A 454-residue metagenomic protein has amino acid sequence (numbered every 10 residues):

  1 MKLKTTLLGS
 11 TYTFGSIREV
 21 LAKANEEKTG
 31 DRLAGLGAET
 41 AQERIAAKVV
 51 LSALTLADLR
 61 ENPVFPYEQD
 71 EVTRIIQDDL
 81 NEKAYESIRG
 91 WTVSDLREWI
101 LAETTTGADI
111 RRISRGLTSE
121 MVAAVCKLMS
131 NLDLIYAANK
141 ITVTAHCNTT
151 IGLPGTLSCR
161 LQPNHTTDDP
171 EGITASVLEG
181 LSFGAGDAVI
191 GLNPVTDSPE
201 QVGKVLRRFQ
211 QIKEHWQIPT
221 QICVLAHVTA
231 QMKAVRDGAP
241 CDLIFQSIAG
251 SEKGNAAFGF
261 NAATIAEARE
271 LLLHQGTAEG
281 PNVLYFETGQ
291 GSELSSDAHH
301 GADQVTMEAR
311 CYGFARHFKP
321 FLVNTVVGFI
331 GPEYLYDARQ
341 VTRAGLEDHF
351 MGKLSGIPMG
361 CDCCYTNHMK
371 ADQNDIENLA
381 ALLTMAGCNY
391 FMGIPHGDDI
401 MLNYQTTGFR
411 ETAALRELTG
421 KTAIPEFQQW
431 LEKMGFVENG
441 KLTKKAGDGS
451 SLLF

Functional and structural regions predicted by a protein language model:
M1-T142: Long, compositionally biased, glycine/small-hydrophobic-enriched stretches that function as flexible linkers, tethers
V64-V72, I141-H165, V283-S296, M359-C361: N-terminal small/glycine-rich loop or linker at the start of catalytic domains across soluble metabolic enzymes
A84, L157-G172, L294-Q304, Y365-N374: Active-site mouth loops of central-metabolism enzymes
I113-T118, V122-S130, V189-R207, T325-R339 (+1 more regions): Glycine-rich, proline-tolerant flexible connector loops at the mouths of alpha/beta enzymes
D133-I141, A145-H146, L153-C159, P199-H227 (+4 more regions): Alpha-helix-loop-beta-strand connector modules within alpha/beta enzyme cores
G155-N164, A188-I190, I218-A226, L243-Q246 (+4 more regions): Hydrophobic faces of well-ordered beta-strands that scaffold small-molecule active sites in alpha/beta enzyme cores
G180, L383: Conserved, mostly hydrophobic/aromatic
R236-A298: Phosphate/diphosphate-binding glycine-rich loops and adjacent basic-rich segments that engage nucleotide
